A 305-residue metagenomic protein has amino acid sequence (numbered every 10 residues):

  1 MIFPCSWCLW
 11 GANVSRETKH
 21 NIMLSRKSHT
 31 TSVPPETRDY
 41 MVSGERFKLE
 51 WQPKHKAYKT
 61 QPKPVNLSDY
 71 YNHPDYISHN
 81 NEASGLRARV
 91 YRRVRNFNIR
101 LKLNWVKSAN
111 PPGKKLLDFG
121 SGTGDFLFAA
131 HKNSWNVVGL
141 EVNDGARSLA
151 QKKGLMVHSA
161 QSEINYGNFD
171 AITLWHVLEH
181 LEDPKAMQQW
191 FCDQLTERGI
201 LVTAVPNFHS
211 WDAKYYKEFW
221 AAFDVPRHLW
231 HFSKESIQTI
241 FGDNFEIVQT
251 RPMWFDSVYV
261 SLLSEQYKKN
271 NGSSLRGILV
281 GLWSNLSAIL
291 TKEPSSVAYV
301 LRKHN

Functional and structural regions predicted by a protein language model:
M1-R16: Short, low-complexity, charge-dense intrinsically disordered segments
V14-W175, K185-W190, P252-F255, E265-Q266 (+4 more regions): Conserved N-terminal segment of class I S-adenosyl-L-methionine
S25-T31, K234-R251: A SAM-dependent methyltransferase catalytic signature shared across enzymes that methylate proteins
W175-E182, A204: Short catalytic micro-motifs in class I SAM-dependent methyltransferases
L181-E182, L195-E197: Helix-to-beta-strand junctions that scaffold the AdoMet/dcAdoMet cofactor pocket in Class I SAM-dependent enzymes
E182-A186, A213: Short N-terminal helix/helix-N-cap motif within the alpha/beta-hydrolase-1
T203-W230, E235-I240, L263-Q266: Short, glycine-/aromatic-enriched active-site segment of Class I SAM-dependent methyltransferases
